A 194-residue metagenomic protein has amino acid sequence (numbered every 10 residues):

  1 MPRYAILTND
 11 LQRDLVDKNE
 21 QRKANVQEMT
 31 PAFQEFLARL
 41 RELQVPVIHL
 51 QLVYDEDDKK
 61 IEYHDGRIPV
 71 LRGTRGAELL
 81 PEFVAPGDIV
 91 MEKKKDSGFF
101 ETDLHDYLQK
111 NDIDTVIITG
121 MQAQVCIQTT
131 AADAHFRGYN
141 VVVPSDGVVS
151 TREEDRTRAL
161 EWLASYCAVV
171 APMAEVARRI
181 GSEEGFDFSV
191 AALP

Functional and structural regions predicted by a protein language model:
M1-A5, Q34-L43, R67-P194: Active-site-adjacent betaalpha module
A5-Q12: Acidic-leg catalytic submotif of subtilisin-like serine proteases
L11, L52, D146: Active-site loop/turn elements of alpha/beta-hydrolase fold enzymes, especially the short glycine-/histidine-rich
D14-K18: Short acidic, Gly/Ser-rich segments with clustered Asp/Glu that frequently serve as metal-coordination loops in enzyme
N19-V26, H64-P69: Short glycine-enriched, charge-decorated loop/helix-capping segments at active-site entrances that position
A24-E35: Short catalytic helix/loop segments, enriched in acidic residues and glycine and frequently bearing histidine
L40-K59: Von Willebrand factor
E56-R72: Acidic/polar short surface loop at catalytic or gating sites that assists cofactor/ion binding and chemistry
